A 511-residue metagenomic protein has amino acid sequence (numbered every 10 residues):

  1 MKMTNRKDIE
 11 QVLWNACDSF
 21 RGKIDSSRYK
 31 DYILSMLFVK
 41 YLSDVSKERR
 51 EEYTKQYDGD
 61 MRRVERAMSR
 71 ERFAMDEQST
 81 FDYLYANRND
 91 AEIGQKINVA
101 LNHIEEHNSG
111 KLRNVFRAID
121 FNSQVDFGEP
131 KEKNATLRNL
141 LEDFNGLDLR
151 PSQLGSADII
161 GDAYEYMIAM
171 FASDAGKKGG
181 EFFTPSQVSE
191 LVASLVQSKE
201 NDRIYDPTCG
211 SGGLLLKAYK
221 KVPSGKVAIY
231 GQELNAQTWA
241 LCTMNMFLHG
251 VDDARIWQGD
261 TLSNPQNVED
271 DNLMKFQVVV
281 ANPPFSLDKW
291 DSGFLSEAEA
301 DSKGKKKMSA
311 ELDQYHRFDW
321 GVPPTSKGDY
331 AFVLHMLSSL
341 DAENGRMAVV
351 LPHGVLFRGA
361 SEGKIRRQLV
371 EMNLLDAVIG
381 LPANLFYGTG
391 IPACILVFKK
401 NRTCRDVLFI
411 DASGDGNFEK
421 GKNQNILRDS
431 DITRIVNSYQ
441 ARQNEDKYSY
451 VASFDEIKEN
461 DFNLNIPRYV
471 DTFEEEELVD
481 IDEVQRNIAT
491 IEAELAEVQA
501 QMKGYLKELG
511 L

Functional and structural regions predicted by a protein language model:
M1-V196, E200, R255-Q266, D270 (+3 more regions): Non-catalytic, mostly N-terminal accessory regions of nucleic-acid modification and defense proteins
K2, A135-N139, K178-E181, V227 (+3 more regions): Alpha-helix N-cap/helix-initiation motif
K2-T4, L273-L511: A conserved structural/catalytic subdomain of Rossmann-like adenosyl-cofactor enzymes
D8, L234, G328: Soluble or luminal CAZymes and related metallo-dependent hydrolases
S46, V222, L340: Active-site catalytic pocket residues across diverse enzymes, especially alpha/beta-hydrolases
M170-S173, G225, E311-F318: Gly-rich Lys/Arg/Thr-decorated short loops/hinges at beta-loop-alpha junctions or inter-strand turns that position
K178-A281, F285-E297, D301-S302, L351-G354 (+1 more regions): Conserved S-adenosyl-L-methionine
